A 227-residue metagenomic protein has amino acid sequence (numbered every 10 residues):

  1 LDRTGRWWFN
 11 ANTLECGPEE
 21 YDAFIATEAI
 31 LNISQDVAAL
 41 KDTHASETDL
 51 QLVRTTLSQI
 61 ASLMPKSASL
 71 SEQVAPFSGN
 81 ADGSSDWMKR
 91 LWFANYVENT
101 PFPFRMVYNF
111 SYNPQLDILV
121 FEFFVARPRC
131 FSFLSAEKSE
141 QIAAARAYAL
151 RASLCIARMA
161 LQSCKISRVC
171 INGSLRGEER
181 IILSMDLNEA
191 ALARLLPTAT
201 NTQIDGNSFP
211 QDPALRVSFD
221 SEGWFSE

Functional and structural regions predicted by a protein language model:
L1-E227: Long, charge-dense low-complexity segments
